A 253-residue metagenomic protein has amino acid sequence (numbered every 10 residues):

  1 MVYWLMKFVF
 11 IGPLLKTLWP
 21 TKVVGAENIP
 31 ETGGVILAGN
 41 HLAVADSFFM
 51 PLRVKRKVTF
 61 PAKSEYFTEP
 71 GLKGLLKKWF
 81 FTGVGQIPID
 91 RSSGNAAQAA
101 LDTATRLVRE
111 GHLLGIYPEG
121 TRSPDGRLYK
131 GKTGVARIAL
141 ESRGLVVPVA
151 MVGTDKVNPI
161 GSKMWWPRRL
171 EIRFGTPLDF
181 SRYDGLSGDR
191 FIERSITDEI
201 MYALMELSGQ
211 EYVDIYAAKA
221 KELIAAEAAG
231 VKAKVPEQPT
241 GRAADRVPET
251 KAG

Functional and structural regions predicted by a protein language model:
M1-L18, P70-G85, K163-R169: Alpha-helical membrane-targeting segments
V2, Q98-G253: Non-catalytic C-terminal accessory region of glycerolipid acyltransferases and related lyso-lipid remodeling enzymes
V9-F10, D46, L76, G134 (+1 more regions): Hydrophobic alpha-helical segments typical of transmembrane helices and their membrane-interface/capping positions
F10-G12, G83-R91, P118-R122: Short, basic, glycine/proline-bearing loop/turn elements
K16, I29-G94: Catalytic core of membrane glycerolipid acyltransferases/transacylases, capturing the structured, soluble-facing
K16-V23, A96-Q98, D155-K156: Short gly/ser/thr-rich secondary-structure transition/capping motifs
T21-V23, Q86, I172: Generic structural signal for residues in well-ordered beta-strands
V23-I29: Short beta-strand-to-loop junctions in surface cap/lid or active-site-entrance loops
